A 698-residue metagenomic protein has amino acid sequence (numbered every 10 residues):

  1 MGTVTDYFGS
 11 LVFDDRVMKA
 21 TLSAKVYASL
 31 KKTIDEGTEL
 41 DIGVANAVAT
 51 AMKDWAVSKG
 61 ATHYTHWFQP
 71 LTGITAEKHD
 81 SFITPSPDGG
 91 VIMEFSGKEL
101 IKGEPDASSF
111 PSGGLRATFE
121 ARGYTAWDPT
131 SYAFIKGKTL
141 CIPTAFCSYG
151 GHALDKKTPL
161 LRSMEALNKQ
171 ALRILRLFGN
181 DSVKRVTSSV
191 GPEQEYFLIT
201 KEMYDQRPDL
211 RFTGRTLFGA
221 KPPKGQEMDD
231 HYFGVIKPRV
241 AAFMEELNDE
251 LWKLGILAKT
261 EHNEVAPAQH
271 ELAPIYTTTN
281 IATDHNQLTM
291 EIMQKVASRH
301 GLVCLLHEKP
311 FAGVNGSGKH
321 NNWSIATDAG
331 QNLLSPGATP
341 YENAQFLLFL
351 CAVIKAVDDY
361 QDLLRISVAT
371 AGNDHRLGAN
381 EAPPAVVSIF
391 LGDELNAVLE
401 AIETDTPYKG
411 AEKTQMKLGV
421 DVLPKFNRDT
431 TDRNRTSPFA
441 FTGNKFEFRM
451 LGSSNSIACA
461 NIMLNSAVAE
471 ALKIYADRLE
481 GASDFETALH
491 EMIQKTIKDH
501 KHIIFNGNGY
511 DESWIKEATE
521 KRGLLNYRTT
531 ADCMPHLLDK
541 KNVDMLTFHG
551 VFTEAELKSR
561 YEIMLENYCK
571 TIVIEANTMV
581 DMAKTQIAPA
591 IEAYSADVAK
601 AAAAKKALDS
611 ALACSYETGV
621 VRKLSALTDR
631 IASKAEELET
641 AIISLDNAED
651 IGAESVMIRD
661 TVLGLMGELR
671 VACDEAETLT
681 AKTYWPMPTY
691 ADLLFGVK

Functional and structural regions predicted by a protein language model:
M1-D14, T33-D35, P223-Y232: Gly-rich Lys/Arg/Thr-decorated short loops/hinges at beta-loop-alpha junctions or inter-strand turns that position
Y7-E120: Active-site core of metal-dependent hydrolases
V44, F68, S96, P274 (+5 more regions): Active-site proximal loops enriched in glycine and acidic residues that flank catalytic Cys/His/Asp and coordinate
V44-V48, F68-P70, K98-E99, F146 (+4 more regions): Active-site-proximal loop/turn and secondary-structure-junction residues that shape catalytic pockets, frequently
V57, A61, T65-Q69, H285-R299 (+4 more regions): Hydrophobic/aromatic-rich, well-ordered segments within soluble, folded domains that form packed cores
G73-G89, S108, R207, G214-T216 (+4 more regions): Short linear, low-complexity motifs centered on an aromatic residue
E120-L306, N315-G318, I325-M564: Glycine-rich, acidic/polar active-site loops that bind/position phosphate-bearing ligands
I493, K498-K698: C-terminal amphipathic alpha-helical interaction region
